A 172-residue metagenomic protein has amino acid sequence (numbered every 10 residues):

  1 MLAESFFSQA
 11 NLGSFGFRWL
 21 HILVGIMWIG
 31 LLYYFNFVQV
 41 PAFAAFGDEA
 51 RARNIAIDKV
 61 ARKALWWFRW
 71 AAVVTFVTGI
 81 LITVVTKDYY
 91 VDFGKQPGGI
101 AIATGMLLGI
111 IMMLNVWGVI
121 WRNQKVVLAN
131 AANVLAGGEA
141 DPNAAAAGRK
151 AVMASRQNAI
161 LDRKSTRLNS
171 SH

Functional and structural regions predicted by a protein language model:
M1-R167: Polytopic transmembrane helical bundles with strong interfacial aromatic enrichment
L168-H172: Positively charged, low-complexity/disordered segments
